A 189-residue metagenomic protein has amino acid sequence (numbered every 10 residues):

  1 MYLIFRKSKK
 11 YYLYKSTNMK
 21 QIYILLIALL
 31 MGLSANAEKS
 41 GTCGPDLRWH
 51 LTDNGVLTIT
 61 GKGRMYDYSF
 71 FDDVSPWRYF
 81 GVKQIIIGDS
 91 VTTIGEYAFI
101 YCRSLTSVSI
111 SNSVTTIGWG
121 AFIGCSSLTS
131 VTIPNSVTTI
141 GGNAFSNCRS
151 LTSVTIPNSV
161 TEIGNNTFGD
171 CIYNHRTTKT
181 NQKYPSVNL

Functional and structural regions predicted by a protein language model:
K20-L26: Sec-dependent signal peptide recognition, specifically the positively charged N-region followed immediately by
A28-A35: Hydrophobic h-region of N-terminal signal peptides that target proteins for export in Gram-negative bacteria
E38-R103, I123: Surface-exposed repetitive/solenoidal architectures
V56-K62, F80-T93, R103-T116, S126-T139 (+2 more regions): Structural signature of tandem-repeat unit edges
